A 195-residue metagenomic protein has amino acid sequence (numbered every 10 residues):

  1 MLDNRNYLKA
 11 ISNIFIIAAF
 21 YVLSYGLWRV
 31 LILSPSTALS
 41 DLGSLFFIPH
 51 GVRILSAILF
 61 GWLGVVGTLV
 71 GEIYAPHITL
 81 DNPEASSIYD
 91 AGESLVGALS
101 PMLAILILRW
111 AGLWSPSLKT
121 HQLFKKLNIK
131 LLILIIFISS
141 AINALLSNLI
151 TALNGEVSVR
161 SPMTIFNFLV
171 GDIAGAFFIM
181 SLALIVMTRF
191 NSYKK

Functional and structural regions predicted by a protein language model:
L2-L39, R53-A57, V70-A152, M180 (+2 more regions): Short helix-perturbing small/polar motifs within transmembrane alpha-helices
A10-I14, L63, I173: Alpha-helical transmembrane segments
S40-P49, L131, M163-G171: Short aromatic-rich membrane-water interface segments that cap or initiate transmembrane helices in multi-pass membrane
I48-T68: Generic transmembrane alpha-helix motif of multi-pass integral membrane proteins
W62-V66, S87, R160-S161: Membrane-helix interface segments
V96, S100, M163-M180: Alpha-helical transmembrane segments that form the membrane-embedded catalytic/substrate-binding core of multi-pass
L149-S161: Interfacial helix-loop-helix junctions of multi-pass membrane proteins
